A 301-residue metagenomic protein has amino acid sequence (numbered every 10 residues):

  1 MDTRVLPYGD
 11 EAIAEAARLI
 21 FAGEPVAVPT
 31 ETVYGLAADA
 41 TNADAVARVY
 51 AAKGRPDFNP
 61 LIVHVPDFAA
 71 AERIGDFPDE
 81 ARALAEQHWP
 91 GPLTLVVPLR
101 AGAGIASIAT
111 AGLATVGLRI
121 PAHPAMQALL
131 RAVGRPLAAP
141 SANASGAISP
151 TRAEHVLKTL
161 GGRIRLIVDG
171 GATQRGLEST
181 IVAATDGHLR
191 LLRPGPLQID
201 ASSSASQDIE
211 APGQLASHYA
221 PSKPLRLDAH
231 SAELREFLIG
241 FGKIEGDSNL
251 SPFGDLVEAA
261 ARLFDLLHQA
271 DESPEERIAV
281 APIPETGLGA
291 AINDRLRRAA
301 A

Functional and structural regions predicted by a protein language model:
M1-A301: Active-site-adjacent structural elements in enzyme catalytic cores
